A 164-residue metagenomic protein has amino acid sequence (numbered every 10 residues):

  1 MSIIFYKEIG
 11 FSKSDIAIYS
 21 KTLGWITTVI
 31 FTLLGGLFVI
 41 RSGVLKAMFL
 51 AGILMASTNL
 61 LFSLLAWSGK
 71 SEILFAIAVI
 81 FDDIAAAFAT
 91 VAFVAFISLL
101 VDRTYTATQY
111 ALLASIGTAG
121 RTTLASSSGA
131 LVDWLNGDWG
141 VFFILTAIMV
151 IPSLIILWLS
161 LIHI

Functional and structural regions predicted by a protein language model:
M1-A17: Short amphipathic helix-loop junctions that connect adjacent transmembrane helices in Major Facilitator Superfamily/SLC
K13-S14, R103-L113: Loop-to-transmembrane helix entry/capping segments in MFS-fold secondary transporters and related SLC/MFSD carriers
I30-A47, V132-D133: Helix-to-loop junctions at the C-terminal end of transmembrane segments in multipass secondary transporters
I53-K70: C-terminal ends and interior cores of transmembrane alpha-helices in multi-pass membrane transporters/permeases
K70-A92: Hydrophobic core of transmembrane alpha-helices in multi-pass small-molecule transporters, especially MFS/SLC-type
F88-D102: Intracellular juxtamembrane helix-capping segments at the cytosolic ends of symmetry-related transmembrane helices
F142-W158: Symmetry-related core transmembrane helices of the 12-TM Major Facilitator Superfamily/SLC fold
I162-I164: Conserved small/polar residues in nucleotide/adenosyl-binding loops
